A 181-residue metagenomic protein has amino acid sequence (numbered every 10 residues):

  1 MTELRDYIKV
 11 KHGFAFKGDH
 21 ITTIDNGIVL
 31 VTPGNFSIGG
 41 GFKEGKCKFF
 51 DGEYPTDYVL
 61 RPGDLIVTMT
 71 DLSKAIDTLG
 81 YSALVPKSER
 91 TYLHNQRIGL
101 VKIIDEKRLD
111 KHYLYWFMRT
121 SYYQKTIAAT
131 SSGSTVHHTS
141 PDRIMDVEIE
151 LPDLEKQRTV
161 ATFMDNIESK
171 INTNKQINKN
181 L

Functional and structural regions predicted by a protein language model:
M1-A15, D146-N180: Non-catalytic DNA-recognition/assembly elements of restriction-modification systems
T2, T91-G99, L109, Q124-A161: A short glycine-rich beta-alpha junction/loop motif
R5-H20, V29, G34-T68, L72: Sequence-specific dsDNA recognition surfaces
K17-D25, A129-S131: Short coil/turn segments at secondary-structure boundaries
T32-P33, T56-R119: A short beta-sheet element
F42, K48, L79-V85, I127 (+1 more regions): Short clusters of hydrophobic/aromatic residues that line enzyme substrate/ligand-binding pockets
K48-G52, G99-E106, D146-L151, D165 (+1 more regions): Short, well-ordered beta-strand elements within core beta-sheets of diverse protein domains
